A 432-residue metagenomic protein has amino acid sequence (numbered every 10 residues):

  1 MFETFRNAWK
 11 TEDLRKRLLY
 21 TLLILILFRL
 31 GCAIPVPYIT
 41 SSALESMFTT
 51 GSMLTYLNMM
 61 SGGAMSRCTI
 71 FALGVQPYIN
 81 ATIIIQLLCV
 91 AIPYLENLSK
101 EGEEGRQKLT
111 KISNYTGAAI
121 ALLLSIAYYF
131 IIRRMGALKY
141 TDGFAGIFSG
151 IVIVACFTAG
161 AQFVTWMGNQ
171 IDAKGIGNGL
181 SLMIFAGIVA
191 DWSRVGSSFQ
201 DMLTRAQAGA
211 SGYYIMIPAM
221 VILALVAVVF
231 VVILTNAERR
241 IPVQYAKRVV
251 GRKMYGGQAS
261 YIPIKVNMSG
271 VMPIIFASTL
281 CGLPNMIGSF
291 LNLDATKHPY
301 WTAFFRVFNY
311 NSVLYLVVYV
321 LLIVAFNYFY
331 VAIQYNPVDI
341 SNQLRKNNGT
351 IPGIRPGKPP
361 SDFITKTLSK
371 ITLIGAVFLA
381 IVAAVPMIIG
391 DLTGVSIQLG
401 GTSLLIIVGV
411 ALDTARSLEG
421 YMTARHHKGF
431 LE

Functional and structural regions predicted by a protein language model:
M1-S99, E104-E432: N-terminal cationic and glycine-rich segments that engage phosphates or anionic surfaces
